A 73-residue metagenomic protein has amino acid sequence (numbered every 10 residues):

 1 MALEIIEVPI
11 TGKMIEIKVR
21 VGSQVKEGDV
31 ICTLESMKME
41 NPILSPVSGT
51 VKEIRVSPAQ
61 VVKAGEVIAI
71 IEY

Functional and structural regions predicted by a protein language model:
M1-K13, V30-P46, Y73: Short beta-strand-turn/beta-hairpin segments enriched in glycine/proline and small hydrophobics that form edge-strand
E16-Q24, E53-V56: Short histidine-centered loop motifs in beta-beta connectors
G22-I31, A59-I68: A structural signal for short beta-strand/turn segments enriched in small hydrophobics and glycine
L34-S36, E53, A59-V61, I71-Y73: Short, surface-exposed, polar/charged, turn-prone segments marking secondary-structure boundaries
